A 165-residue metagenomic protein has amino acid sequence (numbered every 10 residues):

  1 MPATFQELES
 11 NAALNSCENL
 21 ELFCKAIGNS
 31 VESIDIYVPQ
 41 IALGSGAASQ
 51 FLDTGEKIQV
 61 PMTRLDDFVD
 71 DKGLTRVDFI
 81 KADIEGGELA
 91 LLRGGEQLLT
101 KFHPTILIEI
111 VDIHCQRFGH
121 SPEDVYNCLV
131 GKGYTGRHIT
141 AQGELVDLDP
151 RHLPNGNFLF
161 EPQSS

Functional and structural regions predicted by a protein language model:
M1-S165: Phosphate/nucleotide-binding beta-alpha loop and adjacent structural elements of enzyme active sites
